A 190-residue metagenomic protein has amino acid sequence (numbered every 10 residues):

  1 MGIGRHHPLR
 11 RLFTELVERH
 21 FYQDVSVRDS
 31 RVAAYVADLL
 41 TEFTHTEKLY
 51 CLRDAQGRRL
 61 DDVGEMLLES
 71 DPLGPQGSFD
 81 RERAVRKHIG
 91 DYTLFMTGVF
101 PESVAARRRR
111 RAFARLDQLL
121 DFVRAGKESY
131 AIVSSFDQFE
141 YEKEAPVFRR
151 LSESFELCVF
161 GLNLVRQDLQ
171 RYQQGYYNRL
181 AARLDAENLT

Functional and structural regions predicted by a protein language model:
M1-R171: Long, non-catalytic protein-protein interaction scaffolds
T93, A181-A182: Generic ordered-secondary-structure signal
A182, A186-T190: Helix-rich, well-folded core regions that mediate interactions or catalysis
